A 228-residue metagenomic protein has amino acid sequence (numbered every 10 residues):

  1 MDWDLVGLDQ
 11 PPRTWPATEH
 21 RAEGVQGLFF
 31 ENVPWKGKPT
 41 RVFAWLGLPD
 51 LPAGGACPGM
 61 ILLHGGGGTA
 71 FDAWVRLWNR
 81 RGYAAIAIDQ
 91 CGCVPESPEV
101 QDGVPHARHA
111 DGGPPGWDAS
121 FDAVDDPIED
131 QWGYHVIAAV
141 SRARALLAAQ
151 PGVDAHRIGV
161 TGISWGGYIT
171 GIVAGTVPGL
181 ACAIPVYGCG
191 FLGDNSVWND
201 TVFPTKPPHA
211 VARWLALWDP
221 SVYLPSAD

Functional and structural regions predicted by a protein language model:
D4-G55: N-terminal cap/lid segment of alpha/beta-hydrolase-fold proteins
F43-L46, G55-G65, R76, A85: Short beta-strand element of the alpha/beta-hydrolase
L51, G55-A56, D111-G112, G116-S164: Gly/Ser-rich "nucleophile elbow"/oxyanion-hole loop immediately N-terminal to the catalytic nucleophile in hydrolases
R76-A138, L192-V202: Cap/lid segment of the alpha/beta-hydrolase catalytic domain
A148, G167-P178, A183: Short glycine-enriched nucleophile-adjacent loop and the immediately C-terminal alpha-helix near the catalytic center
P178-D194: A conserved short beta-strand
D194-D228: The feature captures the conserved acid-bearing segment of alpha/beta-hydrolase catalytic domains
